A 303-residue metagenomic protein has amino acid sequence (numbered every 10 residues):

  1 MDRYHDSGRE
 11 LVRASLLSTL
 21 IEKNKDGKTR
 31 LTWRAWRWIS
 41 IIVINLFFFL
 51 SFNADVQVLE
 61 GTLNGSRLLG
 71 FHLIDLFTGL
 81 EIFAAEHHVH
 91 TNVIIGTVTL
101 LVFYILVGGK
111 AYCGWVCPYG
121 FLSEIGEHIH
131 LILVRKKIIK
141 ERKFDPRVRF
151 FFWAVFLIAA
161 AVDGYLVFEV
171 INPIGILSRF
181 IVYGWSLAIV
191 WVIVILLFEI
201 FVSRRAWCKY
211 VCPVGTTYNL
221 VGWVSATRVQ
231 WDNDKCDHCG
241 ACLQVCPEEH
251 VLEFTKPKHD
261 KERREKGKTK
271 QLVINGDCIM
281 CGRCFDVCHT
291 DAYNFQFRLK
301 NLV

Functional and structural regions predicted by a protein language model:
M1-Q271, G276-I279, R283-V303: Non-ligating segments of multi-cofactor redox enzymes
